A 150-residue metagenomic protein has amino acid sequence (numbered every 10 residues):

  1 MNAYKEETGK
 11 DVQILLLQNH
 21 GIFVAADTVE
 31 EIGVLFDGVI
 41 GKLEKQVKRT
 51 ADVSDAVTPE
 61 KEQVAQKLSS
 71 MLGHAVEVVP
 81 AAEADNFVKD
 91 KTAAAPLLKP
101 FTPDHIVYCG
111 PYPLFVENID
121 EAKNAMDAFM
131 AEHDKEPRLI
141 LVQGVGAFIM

Functional and structural regions predicted by a protein language model:
M1-M150: Glycine-rich flexible loops
